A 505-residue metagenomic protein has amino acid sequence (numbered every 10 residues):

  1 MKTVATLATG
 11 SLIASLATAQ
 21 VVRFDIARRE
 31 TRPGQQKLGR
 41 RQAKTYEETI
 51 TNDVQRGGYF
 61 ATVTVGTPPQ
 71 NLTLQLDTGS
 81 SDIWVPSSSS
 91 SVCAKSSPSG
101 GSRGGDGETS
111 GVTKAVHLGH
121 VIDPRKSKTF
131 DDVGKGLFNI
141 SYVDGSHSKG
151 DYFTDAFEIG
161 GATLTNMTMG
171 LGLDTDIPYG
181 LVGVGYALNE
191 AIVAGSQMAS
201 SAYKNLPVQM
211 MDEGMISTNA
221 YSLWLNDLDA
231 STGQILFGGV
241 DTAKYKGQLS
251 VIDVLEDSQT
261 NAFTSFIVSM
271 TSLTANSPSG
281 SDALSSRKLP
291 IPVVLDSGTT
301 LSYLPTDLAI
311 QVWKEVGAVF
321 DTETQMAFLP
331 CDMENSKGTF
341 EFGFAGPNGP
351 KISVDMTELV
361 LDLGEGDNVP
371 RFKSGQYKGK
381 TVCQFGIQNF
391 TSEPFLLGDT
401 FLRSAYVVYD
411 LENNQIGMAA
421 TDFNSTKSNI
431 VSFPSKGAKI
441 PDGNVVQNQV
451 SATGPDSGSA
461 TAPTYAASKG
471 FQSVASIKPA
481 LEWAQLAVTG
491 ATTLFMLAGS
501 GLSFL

Functional and structural regions predicted by a protein language model:
K2-T73, S81-I83, S89-V92, S97-G101 (+5 more regions): N-terminal accessory segments
Q20-R32, G343-L505: Aspartic protease catalytic domain
Q20-V54, E158, T165-L284: Aspartyl protease catalytic domain
D53-M167: Signature of the N-terminal lobe/flap region of pepsin-like aspartyl proteases
Q55-Q70, S265-P290, I387-N389: A short acidic-Thr-Gly-centered motif at the start of a beta-strand
A61-Q70, K128-I192, L289-I291, D332-S404: Aspartyl protease catalytic core from the pepsin/retropepsin fold
V63-V65, T73-L76, I83-V85, V293-S297 (+3 more regions): Short hydrophobic beta-strand that contains or immediately precedes a catalytic carboxylate
G79, G239-A243, L289-K337: Extracytoplasmic, non-cytosolic globular domains
